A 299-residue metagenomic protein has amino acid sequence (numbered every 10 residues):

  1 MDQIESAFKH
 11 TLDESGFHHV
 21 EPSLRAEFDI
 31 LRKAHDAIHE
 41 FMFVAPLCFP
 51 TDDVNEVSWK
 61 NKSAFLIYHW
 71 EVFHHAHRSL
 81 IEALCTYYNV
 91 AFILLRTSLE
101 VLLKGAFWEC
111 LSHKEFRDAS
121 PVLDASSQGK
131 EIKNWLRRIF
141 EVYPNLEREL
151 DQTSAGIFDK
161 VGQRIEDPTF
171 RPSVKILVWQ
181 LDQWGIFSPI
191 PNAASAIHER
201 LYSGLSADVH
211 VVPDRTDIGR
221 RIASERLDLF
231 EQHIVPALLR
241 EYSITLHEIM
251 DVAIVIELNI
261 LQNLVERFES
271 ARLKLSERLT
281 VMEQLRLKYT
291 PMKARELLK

Functional and structural regions predicted by a protein language model:
M1-L95, K104-W108, K114-K299: A cross-kingdom marker of C-terminal helix-rich interaction/assembly modules
V101: Classical protein tyrosine phosphatase
